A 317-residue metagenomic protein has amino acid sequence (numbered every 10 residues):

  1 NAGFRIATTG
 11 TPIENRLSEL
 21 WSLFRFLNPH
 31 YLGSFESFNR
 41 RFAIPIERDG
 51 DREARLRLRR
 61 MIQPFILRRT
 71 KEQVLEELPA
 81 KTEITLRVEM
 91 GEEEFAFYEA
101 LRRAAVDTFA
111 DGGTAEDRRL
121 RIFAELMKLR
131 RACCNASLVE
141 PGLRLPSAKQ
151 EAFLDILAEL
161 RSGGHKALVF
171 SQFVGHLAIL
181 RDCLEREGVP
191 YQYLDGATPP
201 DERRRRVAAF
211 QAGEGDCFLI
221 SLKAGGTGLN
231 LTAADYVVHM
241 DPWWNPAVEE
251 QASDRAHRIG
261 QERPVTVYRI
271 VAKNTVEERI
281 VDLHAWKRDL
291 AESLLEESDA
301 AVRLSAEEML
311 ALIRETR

Functional and structural regions predicted by a protein language model:
N1-G3, L78-P79, L231-T232, I259-G260: Short, conserved loop/helix-junction motifs that constitute active-site signature segments in enzyme catalytic cores
N1-Q73: Conserved P-loop NTPase motor "coupling/switch" region that bridges the ATPase
F4, D216-C217, Y236: Short, Asp-centered acidic motifs that coordinate Mg2+ and/or phosphate in catalytic or ligand-binding sites
T11-L17, P29-L32, E92-F95, L138 (+6 more regions): Conserved nucleotide-binding/hydrolysis micro-motifs of P-loop NTPases
E19-S22, L229-P242, P264-I270: A short beta-strand element within the Helicase C-terminal
E76-E99, G112-L229, D299-A300, A306-R317: Conserved Helicase C-terminal RecA-like lobe
W244-R317: A conserved SF2-helicase RecA2
